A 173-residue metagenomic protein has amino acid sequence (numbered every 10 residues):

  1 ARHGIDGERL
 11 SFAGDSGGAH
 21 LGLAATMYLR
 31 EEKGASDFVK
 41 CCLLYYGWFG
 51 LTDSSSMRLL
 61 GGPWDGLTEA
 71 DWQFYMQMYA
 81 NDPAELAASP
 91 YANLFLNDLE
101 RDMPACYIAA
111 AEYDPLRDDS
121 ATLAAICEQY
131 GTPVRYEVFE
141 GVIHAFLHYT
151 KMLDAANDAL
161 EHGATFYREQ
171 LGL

Functional and structural regions predicted by a protein language model:
A1-L173: Alpha/beta-hydrolase superfamily serine-hydrolase fold, recognizing
